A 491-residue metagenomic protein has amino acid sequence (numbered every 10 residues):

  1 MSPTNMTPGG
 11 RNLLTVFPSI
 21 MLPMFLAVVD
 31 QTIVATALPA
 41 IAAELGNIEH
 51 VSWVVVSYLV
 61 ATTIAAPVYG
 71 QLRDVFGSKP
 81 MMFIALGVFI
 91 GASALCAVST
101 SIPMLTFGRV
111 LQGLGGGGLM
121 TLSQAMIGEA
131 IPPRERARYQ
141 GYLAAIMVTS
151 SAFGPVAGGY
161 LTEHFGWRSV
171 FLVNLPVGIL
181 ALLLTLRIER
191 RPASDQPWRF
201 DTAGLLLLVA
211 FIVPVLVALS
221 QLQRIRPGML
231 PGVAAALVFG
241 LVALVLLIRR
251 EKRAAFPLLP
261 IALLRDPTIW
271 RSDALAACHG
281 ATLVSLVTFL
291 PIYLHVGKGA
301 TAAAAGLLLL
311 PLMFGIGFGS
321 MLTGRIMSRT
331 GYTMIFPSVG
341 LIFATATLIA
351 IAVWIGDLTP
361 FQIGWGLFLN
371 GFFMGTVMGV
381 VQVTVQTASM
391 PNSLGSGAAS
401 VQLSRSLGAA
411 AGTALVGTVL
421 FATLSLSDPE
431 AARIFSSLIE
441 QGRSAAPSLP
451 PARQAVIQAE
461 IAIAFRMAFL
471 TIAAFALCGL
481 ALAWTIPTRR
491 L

Functional and structural regions predicted by a protein language model:
M1-N12, L449-Q458, I486-L491: Intrinsic disorder in cytosolic terminal tails and internal cytosolic loops of multi-pass membrane transporters
L13-T36, E49-S57, K79, A92 (+5 more regions): 12-transmembrane solute porter fold
T36, A66-G204, Q221, R226: Helix-loop-helix hairpins in multi-pass membrane proteins, especially solute transporters
T36, I64-V68, V156, L183 (+4 more regions): Residue-level hotspots within transmembrane alpha-helices of multi-pass secondary transporters
L38-I41, I127, L161, E189 (+5 more regions): Hydrophobic alpha-helical interface/terminus motif in multipass membrane transporters
I41-A42, L72-R73, A157-F165, L219 (+3 more regions): Interfacial helix-cap and linker-helix signal at transmembrane-aqueous boundaries of multi-pass secondary transporters
E163-L175, Q221-G232, T301, A422-A473: A membrane-interface helix-boundary motif in multi-pass transporters
P176-A193, A210-Q221, F239-R253, L482-P487: C-terminal membrane-cytosol helix-exit motif in multi-pass small-molecule transporters
